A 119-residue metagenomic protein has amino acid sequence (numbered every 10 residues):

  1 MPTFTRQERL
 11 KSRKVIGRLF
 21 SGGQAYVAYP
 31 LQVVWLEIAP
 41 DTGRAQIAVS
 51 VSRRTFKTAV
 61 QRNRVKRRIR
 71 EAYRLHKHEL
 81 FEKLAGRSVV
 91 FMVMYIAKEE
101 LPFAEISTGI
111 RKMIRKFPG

Functional and structural regions predicted by a protein language model:
M1-G119: Positively charged, solvent-exposed patches that mediate nucleic-acid binding
